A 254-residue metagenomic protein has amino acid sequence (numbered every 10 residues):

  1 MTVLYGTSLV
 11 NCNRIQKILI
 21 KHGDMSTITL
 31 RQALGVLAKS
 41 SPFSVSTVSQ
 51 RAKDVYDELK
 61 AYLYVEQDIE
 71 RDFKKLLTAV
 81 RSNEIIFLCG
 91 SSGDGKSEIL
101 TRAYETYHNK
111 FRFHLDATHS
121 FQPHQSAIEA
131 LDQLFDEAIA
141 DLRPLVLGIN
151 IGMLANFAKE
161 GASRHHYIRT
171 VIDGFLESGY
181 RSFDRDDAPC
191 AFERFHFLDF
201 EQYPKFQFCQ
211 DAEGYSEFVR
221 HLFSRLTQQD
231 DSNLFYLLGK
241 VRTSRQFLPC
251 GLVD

Functional and structural regions predicted by a protein language model:
M1-L30: Long, basic/Gly/Ser/Thr-rich N-terminal segments that mediate initial subcellular attachment or targeting
V45-T78: N-terminal pre-Walker A segment at the start of P-loop NTPase domains
A79-I99: Walker A/P-loop nucleotide-binding motif
S97-N109: P-loop NTPase Walker A phosphate-binding motif
T106-D141: AAA+/P-loop NTPase substrate/partner-engagement loops
A117, I149-L154, F175-C190, D199-Y203: A short beta-strand-to-loop transition that corresponds to the Sensor-1 phosphate-sensing loop of AAA+ P-loop ATPases
D141-L147, R194: Loop/turn-to-beta-strand initiation segments
A188-D254: Conserved AAA+ ATPase small/helical "lid" subdomain
